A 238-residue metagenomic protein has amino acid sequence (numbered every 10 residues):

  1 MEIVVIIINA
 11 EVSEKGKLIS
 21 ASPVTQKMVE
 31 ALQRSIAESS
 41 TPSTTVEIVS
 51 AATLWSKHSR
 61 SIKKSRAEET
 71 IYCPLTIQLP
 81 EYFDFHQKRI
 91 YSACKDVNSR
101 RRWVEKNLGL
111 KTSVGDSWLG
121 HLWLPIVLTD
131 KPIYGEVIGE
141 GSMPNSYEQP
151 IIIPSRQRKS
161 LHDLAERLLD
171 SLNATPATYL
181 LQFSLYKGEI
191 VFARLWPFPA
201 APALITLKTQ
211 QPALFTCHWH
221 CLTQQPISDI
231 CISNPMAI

Functional and structural regions predicted by a protein language model:
E2-G120: Conserved N-proximal alpha/beta basic substrate-recognition cap immediately N-terminal to, or forming the N-lobe
S20, I153-Q157, T209-Q210: Alpha-helix N-cap and loop-to-helix initiation/capping positions
M28-S40, A165-N173, L222: Hydrophobic, Leu/Ile/Phe/Ala-enriched alpha-helical segments that form helix-helix packing faces
K111-T178, L185: Internal nucleotide-binding/catalytic subdomain
V137-S142, R194-A200: Short beta->alpha transition motifs characteristic of CBS
S160, L164-R167, R194, Q210-C221: Non-catalytic alpha-helical scaffold/packing segments enriched in small hydrophobic residues
A174-T178, P199-I238: Active-site "cap" helix and flanking loop/linker of ATP-utilizing ligase/carboxylase catalytic domains
Q182-F183, G188-P199: A short beta-strand motif that forms the metal-chelation/ATP-contact edge of phosphoryl-transfer active sites
